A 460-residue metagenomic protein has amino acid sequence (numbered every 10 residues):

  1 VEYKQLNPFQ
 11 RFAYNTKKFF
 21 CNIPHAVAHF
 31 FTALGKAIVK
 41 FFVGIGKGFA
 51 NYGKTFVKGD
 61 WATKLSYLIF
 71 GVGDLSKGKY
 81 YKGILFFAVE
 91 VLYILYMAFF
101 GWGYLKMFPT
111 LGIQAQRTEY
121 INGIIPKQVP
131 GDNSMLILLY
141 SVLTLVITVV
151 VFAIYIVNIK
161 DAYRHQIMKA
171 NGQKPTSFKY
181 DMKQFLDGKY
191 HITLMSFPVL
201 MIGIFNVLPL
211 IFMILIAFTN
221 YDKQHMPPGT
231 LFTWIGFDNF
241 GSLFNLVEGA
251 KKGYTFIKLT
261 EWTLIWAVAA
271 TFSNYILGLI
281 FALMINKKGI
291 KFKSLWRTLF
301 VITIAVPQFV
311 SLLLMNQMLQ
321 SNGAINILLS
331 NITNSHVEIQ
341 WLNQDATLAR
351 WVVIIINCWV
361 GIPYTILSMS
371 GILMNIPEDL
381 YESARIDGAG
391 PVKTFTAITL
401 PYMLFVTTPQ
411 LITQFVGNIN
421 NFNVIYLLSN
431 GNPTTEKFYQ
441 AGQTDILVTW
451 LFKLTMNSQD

Functional and structural regions predicted by a protein language model:
E2-H29, A33-K40, K47, I69 (+5 more regions): N-terminal signal-anchor/first transmembrane alpha helix
N7, R11-K18, N22-H25, H29 (+9 more regions): Coil-to-alpha-helix initiation sites in intrinsically disordered, low-complexity, charged segments
N51-I69: Short, 15-30-residue, compositionally biased linear elements with alpha-helical propensity or flexible coil
D74-L75, I362: Function-critical hydrophobic alpha-helical transmembrane segments in multi-pass membrane proteins
G78, F100-Q116, V146, V150 (+1 more regions): Transmembrane-helix bundle segments that line or gate the permeation/cavity pathway in multi-pass membrane proteins
F100-P109, Y190-D460: A structural signal for multi-pass alpha-helical bundles of membrane permease subunits that mediate small-molecule
I113-I124, K169-K174, G323-H336, D445: Peri-membrane helix termini and adjoining interfacial loops of integral membrane proteins
R117-V146, N245-E261, L342-T347: Membrane-interface segments at the starts/ends of alpha-helical transmembrane spans
